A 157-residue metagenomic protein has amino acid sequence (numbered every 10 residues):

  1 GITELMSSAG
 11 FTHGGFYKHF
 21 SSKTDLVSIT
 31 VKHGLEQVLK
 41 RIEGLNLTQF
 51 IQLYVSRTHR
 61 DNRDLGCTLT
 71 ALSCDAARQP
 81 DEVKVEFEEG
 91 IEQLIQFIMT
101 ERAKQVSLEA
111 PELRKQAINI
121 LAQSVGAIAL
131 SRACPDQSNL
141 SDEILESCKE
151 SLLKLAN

Functional and structural regions predicted by a protein language model:
G1-D25: Helix-turn-helix
S8, D25-R57, E89-Q96, E143-S147: Alpha-helical structural segments
F20, S73-R78, A122: Short helix-capping/turn signature of helix-turn-helix
T30, T58, S73-A77, I128-C134: Generic structural signal for hydrophobic core residues of well-folded globular domains
T48-A71, A77-V85: Helical hydrophobic small-molecule/effector-binding pocket
D81-E89, R102-N157: Hydrophobic/aromatic-rich alpha-helical bundle segments in the mid-to-C-terminal region
